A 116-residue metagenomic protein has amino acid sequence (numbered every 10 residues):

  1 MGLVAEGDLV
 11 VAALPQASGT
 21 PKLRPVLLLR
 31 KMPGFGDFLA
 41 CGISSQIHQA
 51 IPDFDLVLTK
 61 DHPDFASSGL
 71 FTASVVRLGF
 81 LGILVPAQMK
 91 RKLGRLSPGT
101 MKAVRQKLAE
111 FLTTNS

Functional and structural regions predicted by a protein language model:
M1-S116: Conserved functional hotspots at enzyme active or ligand-binding sites that engage polyanionic ligands
